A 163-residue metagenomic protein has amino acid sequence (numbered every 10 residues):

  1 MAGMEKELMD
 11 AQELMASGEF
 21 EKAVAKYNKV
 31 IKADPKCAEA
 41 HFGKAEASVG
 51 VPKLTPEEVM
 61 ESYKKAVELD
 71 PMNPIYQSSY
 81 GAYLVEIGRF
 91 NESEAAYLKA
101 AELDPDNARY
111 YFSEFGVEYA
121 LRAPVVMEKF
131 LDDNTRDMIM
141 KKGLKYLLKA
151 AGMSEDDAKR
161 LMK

Functional and structural regions predicted by a protein language model:
M1-M4, E128-K163: Terminal, low-structured helical/coil segments at or just beyond the last alpha-helical repeat
G3-A33, V49-G50: Alpha-helical segment of the N-proximal tetratricopeptide repeat
Q12, E46, A82, G116-V117 (+1 more regions): Residue-level recognition of tetratricopeptide repeat
S17-A25, V51-K65, I87-K99, A123-Y146: Structural signature of tandem alpha-helical TPR/SEL1-like repeats, specifically the intra-repeat loop/turn
K29-K32, K64-L69, L98-L103, K145 (+1 more regions): Conserved structural position within tetratricopeptide repeats
P35, P71, P105-D106, E155-D156: Short coil turns that delineate tetratricopeptide repeat
A40, Y76, Y110-Y111, R160: TPR alpha-solenoid repeat register
G43, S79, S113-E114: Canonical tetratricopeptide repeat
